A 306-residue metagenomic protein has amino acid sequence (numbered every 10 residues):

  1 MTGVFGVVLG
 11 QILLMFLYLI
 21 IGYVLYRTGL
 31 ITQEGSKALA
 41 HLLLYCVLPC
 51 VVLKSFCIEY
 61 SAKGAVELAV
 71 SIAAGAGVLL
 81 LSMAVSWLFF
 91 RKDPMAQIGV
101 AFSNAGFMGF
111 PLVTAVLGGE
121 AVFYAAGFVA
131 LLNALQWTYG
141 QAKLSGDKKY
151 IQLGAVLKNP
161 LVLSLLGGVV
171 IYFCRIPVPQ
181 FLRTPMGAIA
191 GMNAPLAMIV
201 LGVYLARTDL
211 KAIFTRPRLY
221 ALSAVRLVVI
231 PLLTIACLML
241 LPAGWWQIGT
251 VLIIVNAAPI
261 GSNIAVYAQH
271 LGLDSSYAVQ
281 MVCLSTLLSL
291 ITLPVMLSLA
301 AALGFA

Functional and structural regions predicted by a protein language model:
M1-A306: Alpha-helical transmembrane segments of multi-pass small-molecule/ion transporters
